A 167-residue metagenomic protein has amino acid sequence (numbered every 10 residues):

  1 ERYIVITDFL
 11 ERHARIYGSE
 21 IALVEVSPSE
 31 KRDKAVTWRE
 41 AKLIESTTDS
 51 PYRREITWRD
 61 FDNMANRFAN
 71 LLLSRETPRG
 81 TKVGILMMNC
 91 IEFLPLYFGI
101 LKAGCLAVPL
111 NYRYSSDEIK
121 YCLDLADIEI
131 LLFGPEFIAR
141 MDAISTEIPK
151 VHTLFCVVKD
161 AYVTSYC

Functional and structural regions predicted by a protein language model:
R2, E11, S19-C90, L94-F98 (+2 more regions): Conserved AMP-binding/adenylate-forming core of the ANL superfamily
F9, S74-R75, K102-C167: Structural core segment of the AMP-binding/adenylate-forming
